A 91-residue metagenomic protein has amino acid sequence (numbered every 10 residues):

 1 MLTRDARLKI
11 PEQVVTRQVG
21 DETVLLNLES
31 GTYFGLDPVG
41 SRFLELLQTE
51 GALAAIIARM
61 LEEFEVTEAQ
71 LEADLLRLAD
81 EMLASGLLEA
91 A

Functional and structural regions predicted by a protein language model:
M1-S41, E45, A91: Acidic, low-complexity/disordered tracts enriched in E/D and polar residues
T32-A91: Long, charge-rich, low-complexity alpha-helical segments
